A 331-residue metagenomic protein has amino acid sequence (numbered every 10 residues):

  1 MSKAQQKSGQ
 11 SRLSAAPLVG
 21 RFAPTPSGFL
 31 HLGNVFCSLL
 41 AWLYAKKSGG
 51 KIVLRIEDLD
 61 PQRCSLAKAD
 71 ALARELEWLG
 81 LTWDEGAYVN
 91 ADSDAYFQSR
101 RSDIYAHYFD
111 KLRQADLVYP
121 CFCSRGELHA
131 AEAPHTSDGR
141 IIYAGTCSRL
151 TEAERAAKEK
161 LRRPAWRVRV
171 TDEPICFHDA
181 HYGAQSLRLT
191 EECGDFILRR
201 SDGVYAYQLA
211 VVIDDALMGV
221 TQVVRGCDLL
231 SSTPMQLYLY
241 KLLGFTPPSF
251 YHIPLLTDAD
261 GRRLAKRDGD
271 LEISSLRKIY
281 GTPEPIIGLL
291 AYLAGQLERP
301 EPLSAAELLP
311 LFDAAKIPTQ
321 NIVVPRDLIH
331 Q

Functional and structural regions predicted by a protein language model:
M1-F29, K47, I52, L79 (+4 more regions): Non-catalytic terminal extensions that flank enzyme cores
S2-E132, T136, C227-D228, S232-F245 (+1 more regions): N-terminal Rossmann-like or analogous alpha/beta NTP/dinucleotide-binding catalytic cores that position adenine
V19, V35, V53, V89 (+6 more regions): Extended aliphatic helical segments
H31, P61, D94-R101, K160-R162 (+5 more regions): Noncatalytic linker/hinge segments flanking ATPase motor cores
K68-A69, A73, E77-Q185, L189-E192 (+2 more regions): Active-site neighborhoods of enzyme catalytic cores
W83, Y119, P247, P283-E284 (+1 more regions): Residue-level detector of short coil/turn "hinge" positions at structural boundaries
G126-K266, E272-R277, I329-H330: Active-site cores that bind ATP or allylic diphosphates and position pyrophosphate for catalysis
